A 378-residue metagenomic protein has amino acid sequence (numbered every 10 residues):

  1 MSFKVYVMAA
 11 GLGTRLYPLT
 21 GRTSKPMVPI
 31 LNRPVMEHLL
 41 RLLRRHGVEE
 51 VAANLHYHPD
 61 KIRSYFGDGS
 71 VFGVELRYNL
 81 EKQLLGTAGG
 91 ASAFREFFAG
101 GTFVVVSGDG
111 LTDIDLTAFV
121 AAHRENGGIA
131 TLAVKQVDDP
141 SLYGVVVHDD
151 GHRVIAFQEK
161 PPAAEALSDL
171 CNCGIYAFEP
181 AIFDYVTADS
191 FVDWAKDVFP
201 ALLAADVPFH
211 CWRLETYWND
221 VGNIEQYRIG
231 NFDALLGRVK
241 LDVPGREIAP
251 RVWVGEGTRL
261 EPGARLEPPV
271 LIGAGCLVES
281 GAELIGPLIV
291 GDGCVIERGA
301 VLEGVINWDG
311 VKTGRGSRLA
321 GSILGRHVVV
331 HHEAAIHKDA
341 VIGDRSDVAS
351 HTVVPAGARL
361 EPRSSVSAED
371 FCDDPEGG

Functional and structural regions predicted by a protein language model:
M1-R63: N-terminal glycine-rich phosphate-binding loop and ensuing alpha1 helix
M27, V145-H148, F199, C211: A structural signal for short hydrophobic beta-strand segments in well-ordered beta-sheet cores
A52-H56, A133-V134, I323: Short internal beta-strands
R63-S64, G69-D150, T187: Conserved beta-loop-beta/alpha segment of the NTase-like Rossmann-fold superfamily that binds/positions NTPs
T102-V104, L111, T117-R124, V137-P140 (+1 more regions): Catalytic-core segments of class I nucleotidyltransferases/pyrophosphorylases that form NMP-activated intermediates
N172-I175, S190, P250, P268 (+2 more regions): Glycine/small-residue-rich pyrophosphate-binding loop that anchors the diphosphate of NDP-sugar donors
S190, L203-E303: Extended, small-residue-rich solenoid/repeat segments and analogous flexible loops that form exposed scaffolds
V295-G378: Glycine-rich hexapeptide-repeat left-handed beta-helix
